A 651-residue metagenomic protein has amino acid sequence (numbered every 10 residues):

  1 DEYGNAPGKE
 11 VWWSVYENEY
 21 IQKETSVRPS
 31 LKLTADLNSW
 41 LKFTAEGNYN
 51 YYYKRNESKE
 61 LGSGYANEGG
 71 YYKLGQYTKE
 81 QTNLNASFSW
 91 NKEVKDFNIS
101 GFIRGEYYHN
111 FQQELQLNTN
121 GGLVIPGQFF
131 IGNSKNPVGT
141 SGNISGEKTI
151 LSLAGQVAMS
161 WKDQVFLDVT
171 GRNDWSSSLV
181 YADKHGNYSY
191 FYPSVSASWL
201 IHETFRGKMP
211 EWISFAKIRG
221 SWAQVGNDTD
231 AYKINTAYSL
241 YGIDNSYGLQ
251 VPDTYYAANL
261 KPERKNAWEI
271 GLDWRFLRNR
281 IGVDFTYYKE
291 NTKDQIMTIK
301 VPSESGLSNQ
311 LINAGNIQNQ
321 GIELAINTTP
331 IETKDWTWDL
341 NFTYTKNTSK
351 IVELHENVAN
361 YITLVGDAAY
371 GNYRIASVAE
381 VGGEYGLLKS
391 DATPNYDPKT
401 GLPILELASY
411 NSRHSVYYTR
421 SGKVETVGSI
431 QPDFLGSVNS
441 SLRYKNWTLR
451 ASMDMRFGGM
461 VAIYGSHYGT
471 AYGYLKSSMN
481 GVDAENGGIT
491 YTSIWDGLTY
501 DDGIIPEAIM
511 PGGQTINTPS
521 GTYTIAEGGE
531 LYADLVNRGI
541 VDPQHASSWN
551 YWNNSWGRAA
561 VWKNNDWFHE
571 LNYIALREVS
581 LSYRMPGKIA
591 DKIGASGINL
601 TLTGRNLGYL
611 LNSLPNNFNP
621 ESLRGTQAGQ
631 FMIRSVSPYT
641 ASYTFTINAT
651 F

Functional and structural regions predicted by a protein language model:
E2-E60, G69-V378, K563-F651: Extracellular/periplasmic, surface-exposed regions of secreted and cell-surface proteins
G64-A66: Active-site His/acidic residue clusters
Q116-N118, I312, T329-I430, V461 (+1 more regions): Conserved small-residue
E211, T292, R443-A559, R584-S642 (+1 more regions): C-terminal beta-signal and adjacent terminal beta-strands/loops of Gram-negative outer-membrane beta-barrel proteins
S421-G422, F434, A559-N565: Short, flexible active-site loops
D433-R456, D566-G587: C-terminal substrate/ligand-recognition segments
